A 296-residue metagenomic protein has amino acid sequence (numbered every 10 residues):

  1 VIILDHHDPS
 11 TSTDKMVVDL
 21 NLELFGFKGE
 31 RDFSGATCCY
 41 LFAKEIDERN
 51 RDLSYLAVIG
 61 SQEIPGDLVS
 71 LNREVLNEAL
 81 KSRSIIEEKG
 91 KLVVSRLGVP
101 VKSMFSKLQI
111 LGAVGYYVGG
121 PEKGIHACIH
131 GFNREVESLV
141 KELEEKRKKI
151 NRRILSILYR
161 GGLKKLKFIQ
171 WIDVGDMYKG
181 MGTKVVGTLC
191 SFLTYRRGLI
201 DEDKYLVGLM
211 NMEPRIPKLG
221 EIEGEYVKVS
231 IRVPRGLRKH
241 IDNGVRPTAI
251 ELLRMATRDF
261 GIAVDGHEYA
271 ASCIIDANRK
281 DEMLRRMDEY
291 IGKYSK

Functional and structural regions predicted by a protein language model:
V1-A127: Functional cores that coordinate and move charged inorganic groups
V1-I2, K141-R152, G236-R246, Y290: Short, mixed-charge, low-aromatic patches
I2-L4, N151-I154, T188-L189, R254-A256: Short amphipathic alpha-helical surface micro-motifs
H6-P9, I154-G161, T194-Y195, I216-P217: Intrinsically disordered, low-complexity boundary segments flanking structured domains
T13, L163-K164, R254: Membrane-targeting and insertion segments and their boundary/processing signals
D32-A36, V136, R147, G182 (+2 more regions): Generic structural signal for well-ordered, non-membrane alpha-helical segments in soluble metabolic enzymes
L41, E48, P65-I85, M104 (+1 more regions): Glycine-rich, acidic loop segments that terminate in or are immediately followed by a histidine
L80-G182: Acidic catalytic cores of enzymes that act on phosphate-bearing nucleotides/polynucleotides
